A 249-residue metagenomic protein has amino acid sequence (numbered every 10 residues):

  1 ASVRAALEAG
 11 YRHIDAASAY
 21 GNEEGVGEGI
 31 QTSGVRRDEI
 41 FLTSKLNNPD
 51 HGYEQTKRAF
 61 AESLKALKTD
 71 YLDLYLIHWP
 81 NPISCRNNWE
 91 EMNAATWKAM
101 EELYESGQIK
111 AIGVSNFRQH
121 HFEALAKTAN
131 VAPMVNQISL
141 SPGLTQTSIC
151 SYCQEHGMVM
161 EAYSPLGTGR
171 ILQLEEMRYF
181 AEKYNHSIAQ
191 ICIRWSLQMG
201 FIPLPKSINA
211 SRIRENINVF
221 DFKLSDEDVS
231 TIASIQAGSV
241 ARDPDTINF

Functional and structural regions predicted by a protein language model:
A1-I40, A95, A99, G167 (+2 more regions): N-terminal binding-site loop/beta-alpha segment at the start of enzyme catalytic domains that lines or forms
A1-L7, G52-L67, H120-E123, L144-T145: Short, acidic/polar
L7, T56-I77, E102-S106, M158: CE4/NodB-like, metal-dependent polysaccharide N-deacetylase domain that modifies extracellular/periplasmic N-acetylated
L7-E8, G27-R37, L64-D70, A126-A129 (+1 more regions): Acidic (Asp/Glu)-rich catalytic clusters
I14, L72, I112: Glycine-centered flexible beta-alpha turn that most often forms the glycine-rich phosphate-binding loop
R37-D50, L74-P80, L140: A short, structured active-site edge motif that brings together acidic residues
L46-E54, S84-W89: Active-site mouth loops of central-metabolism enzymes
N81-F249: Beta/alpha (TIM)-barrel catalytic core signal, keyed to glycine-rich beta->alpha loops juxtaposed to Asp/Glu that bind
